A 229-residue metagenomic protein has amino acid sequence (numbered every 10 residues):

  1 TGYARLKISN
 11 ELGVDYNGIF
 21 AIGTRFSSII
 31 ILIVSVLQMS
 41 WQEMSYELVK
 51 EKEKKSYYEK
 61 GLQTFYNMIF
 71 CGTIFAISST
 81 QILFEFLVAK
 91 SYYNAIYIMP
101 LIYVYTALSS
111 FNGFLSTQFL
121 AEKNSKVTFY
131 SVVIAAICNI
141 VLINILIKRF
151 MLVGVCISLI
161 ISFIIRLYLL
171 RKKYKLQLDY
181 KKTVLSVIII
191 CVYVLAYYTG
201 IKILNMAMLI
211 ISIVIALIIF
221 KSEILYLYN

Functional and structural regions predicted by a protein language model:
T1-I29, S40, E47, Q81-S91: Helix-terminus/linker motif at the lipid-water interface of multi-pass membrane proteins
R5-K7, Y16-V34, Q63-N67, Y105 (+1 more regions): Alpha-helical transmembrane segments of polytopic membrane transporters and translocases
G23, S27-Y66, S116-A121: Helix-loop junctions and terminal segments of transmembrane helices in multi-pass membrane transport/translocation
R25-S28, T106, V132-I137, I160-I164 (+1 more regions): Residue-level recognition of pore/gate-forming positions within transmembrane alpha-helices of multi-pass
V34-L37, E59-S109, I140-K148: Alpha-helical transmembrane segments of multi-pass membrane transport and lipid-handling proteins
Y103-I134, K172-Y174: Membrane-interface junctions at transmembrane-helix termini in multi-pass inner-membrane proteins
V133-V141, L152-K172, I215: Hydrophobic alpha-helical transmembrane segments
Y198-N229: Membrane-proximal transmembrane or re-entrant/amphipathic helices at the cytosolic face
